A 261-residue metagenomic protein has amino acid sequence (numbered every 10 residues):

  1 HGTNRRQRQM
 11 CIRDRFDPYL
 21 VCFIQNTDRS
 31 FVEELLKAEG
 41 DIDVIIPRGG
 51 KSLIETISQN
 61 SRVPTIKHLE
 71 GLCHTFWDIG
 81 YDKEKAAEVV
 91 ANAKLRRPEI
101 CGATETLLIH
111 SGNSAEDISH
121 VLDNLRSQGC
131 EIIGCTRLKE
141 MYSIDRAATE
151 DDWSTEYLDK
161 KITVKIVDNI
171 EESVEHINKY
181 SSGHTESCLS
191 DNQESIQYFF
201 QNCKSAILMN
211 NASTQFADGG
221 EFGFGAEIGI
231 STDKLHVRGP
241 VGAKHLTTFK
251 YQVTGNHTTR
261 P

Functional and structural regions predicted by a protein language model:
H1-I12: Single conserved hydrophobic/aromatic residue that forms the stacking wall/gate of nucleotide- or nucleobase-binding
R13-D14, L53-D159: ALDH superfamily catalytic-core signature
R13-I24: A glycine-rich helix N-cap at a beta->alpha junction
S30-E34, L53, N169-E172, S195: Short acidic active-site motifs
I45, H110, S173, G225: Residue-level signal for inorganic ion chemistry
F76-G80, L107-S111, V167, L189-D191 (+1 more regions): Short beta-strand-to-turn element immediately C-terminal to the catalytic PLP-Schiff-base lysine in fold type I
S111-S213: NAD(P)-dependent aldehyde/semialdehyde dehydrogenase
D191-P261: C-terminal segments
